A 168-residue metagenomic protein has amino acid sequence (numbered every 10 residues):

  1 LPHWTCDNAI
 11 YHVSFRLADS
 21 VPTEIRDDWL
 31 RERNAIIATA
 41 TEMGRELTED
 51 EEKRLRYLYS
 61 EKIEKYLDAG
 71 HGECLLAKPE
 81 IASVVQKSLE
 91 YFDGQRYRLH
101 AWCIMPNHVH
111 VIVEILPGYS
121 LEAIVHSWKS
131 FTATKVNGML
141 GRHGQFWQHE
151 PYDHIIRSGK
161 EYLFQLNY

Functional and structural regions predicted by a protein language model:
L1-Y168: Short catalytic/metal-binding and nucleic-acid-binding patches
